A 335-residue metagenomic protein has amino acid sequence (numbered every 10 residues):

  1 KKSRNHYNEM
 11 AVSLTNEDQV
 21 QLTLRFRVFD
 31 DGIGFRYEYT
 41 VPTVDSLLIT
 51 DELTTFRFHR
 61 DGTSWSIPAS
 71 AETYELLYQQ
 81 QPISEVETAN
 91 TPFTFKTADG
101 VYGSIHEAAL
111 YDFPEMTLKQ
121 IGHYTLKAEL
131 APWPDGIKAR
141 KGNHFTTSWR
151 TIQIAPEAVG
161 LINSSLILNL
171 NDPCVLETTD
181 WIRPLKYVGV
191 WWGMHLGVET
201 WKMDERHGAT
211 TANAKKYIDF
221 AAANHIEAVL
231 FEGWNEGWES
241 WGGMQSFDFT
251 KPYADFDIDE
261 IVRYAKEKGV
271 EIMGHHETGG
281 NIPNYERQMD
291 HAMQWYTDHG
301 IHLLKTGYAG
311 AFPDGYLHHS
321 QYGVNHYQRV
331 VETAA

Functional and structural regions predicted by a protein language model:
K1-E177: N-terminal accessory beta-strand-rich subdomains and adjacent acidic, glycine-rich linkers that precede catalytic cores
T23, I137-R140, K216-I218, E260 (+2 more regions): Generic recognition of flexible, low-complexity loop/linker segments
Y37, A221, G307: Conserved, mostly hydrophobic/aromatic
Y37, T43, E157-V159, G193-L196 (+3 more regions): Solvent-exposed loop/turn segments at secondary-structure junctions within structured extracellular/periplasmic domains
L53, I83, P92-T94, I218 (+2 more regions): Short amphipathic alpha-helical segments and helix-helix/interface helices
W133, L176, K215, E227-G237 (+1 more regions): Intrinsically disordered, low-complexity acidic regions
G142-N224, A228: An acidic-aromatic substrate-binding cleft motif
E232-A335: Aromatic- and carboxylate-enriched substrate-binding clefts and catalytic-loop regions of carbohydrate-active enzymes
